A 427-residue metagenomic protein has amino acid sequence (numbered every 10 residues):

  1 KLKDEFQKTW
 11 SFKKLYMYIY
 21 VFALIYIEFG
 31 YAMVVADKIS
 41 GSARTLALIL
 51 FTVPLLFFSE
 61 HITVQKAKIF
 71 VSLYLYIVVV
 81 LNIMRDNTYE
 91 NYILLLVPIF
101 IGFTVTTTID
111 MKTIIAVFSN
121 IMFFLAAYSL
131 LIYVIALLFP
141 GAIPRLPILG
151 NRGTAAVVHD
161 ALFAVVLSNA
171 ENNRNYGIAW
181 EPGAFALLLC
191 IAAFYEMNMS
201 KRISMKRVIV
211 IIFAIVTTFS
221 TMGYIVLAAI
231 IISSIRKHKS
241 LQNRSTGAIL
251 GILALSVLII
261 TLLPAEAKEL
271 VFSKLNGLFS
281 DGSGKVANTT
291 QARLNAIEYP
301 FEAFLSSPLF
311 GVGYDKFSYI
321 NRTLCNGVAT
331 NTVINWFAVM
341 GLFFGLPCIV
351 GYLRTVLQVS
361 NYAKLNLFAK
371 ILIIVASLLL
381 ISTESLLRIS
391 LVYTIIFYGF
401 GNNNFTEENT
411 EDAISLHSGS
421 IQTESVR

Functional and structural regions predicted by a protein language model:
Y18-Y26, S72, A248-L253, L357-L386 (+1 more regions): Loop-to-helix entry and N-terminal half of a specific, functionally important transmembrane alpha helix in multi-pass
F29-K38, E269-G341: Long extracytoplasmic/lumenal interhelical loops at the membrane interface of multi-pass membrane proteins
L48-I49, F368-I381, S385-R427: Transmembrane alpha-helices of multi-pass inner-membrane enzymes
T52-F58, N82-L137, I349-G351: Transmembrane alpha-helical segments and their membrane-water interfaces
V78-V79, I115-L162, I259: Hydrophobic alpha-helical transmembrane segments
S119-G141, A164-F219, Y224-K237: Alpha-helical transmembrane segments of multi-pass inner-membrane proteins
L131-P140, H238-G282, V426: A membrane-periplasm/extracellular boundary helix in multi-pass inner-membrane enzymes that assemble envelope glycans
R202-R207, A228-R236, R244-G251, V339-L379: Hydrophobic transmembrane alpha-helices and their immediate junctions
